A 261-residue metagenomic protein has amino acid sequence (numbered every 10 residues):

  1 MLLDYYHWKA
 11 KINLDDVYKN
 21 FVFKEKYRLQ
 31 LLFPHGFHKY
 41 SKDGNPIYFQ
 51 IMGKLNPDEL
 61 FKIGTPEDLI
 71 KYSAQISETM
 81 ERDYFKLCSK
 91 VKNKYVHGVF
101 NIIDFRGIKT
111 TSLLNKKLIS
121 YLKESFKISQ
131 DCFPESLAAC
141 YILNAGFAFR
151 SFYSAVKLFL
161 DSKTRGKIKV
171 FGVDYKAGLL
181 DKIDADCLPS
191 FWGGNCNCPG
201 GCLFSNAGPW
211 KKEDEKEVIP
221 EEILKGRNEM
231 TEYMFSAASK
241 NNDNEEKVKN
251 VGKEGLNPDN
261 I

Functional and structural regions predicted by a protein language model:
M1-I261: Basic, amphipathic alpha-helical/coil surface patches used to engage anionic, phosphate-bearing ligands and membranes
